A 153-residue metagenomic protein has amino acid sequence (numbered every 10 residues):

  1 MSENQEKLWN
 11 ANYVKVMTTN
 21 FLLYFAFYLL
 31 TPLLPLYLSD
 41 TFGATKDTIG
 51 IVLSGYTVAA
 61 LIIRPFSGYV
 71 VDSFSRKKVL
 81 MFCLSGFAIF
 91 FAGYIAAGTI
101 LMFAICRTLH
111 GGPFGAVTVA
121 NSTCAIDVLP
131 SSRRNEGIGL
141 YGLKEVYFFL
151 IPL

Functional and structural regions predicted by a protein language model:
W9-V52: Helix-loop boundary and gating motifs at the non-cytosolic
G43, S75, A96-G98, M102: Helix-breaking motifs and short loop linkers at transmembrane-helix boundaries and internal kinks in secondary membrane
T57-P65, F149-L150: Residue-level signature of mid-helix packing/kink "hotspots" within the transmembrane helices of 12-pass Major
I63-S75: Helix-to-loop junctions at the C-terminal end of transmembrane segments in multipass secondary transporters
K78-A92: Structural signature of the two symmetry-related core transmembrane helices
L101-L109: Paired small-residue
A116-L129: Intracellular juxtamembrane helix-capping segments at the cytosolic ends of symmetry-related transmembrane helices
G139-L153: Glycine-rich segments within core transmembrane alpha-helices of 12-TM secondary carriers
